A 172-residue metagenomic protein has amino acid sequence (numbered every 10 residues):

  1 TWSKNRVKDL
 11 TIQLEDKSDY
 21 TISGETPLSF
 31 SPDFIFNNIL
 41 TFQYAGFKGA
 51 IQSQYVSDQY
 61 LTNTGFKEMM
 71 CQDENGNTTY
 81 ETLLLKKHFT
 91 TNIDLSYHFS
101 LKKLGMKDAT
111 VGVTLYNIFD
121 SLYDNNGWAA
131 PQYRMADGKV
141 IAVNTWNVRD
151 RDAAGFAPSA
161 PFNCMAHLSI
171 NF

Functional and structural regions predicted by a protein language model:
T1, L83-L95, N117, S121: Conserved long hydrophobic alpha-helices within structured protein cores
T1-G65, S169: Gram-negative outer-membrane beta-barrel transporters
D16-K17, G46, N75-G76, D137-G138: Intrinsic-disorder/low-complexity loop/linker signature
D19-P27, N77-L83, R151-F156: Extracellular loop and loop/strand-boundary signature of outer-membrane beta-barrel proteins
P32-F36, K87-T91, K107, A160-C164: Residues that define the transmembrane beta-barrel architecture of outer-membrane proteins
N38, F47-I51, I93, A109-V113 (+1 more regions): Transmembrane beta-strands of outer-membrane beta-barrel proteins
A50-N92: Extracytoplasmic gating/loop element in the C-terminal half of outer-membrane beta-barrel translocons and assembly
Y55-M70, Y97-F172: C-terminal beta-signal and adjacent terminal beta-strands/loops of Gram-negative outer-membrane beta-barrel proteins
